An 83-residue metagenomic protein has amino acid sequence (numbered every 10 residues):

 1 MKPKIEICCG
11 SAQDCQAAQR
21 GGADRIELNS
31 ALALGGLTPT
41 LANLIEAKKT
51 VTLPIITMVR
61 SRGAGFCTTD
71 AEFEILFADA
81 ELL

Functional and structural regions predicted by a protein language model:
P3-C9, I26-L28, A47, I55-V59: Hydrophobic faces of well-ordered beta-strands that scaffold small-molecule active sites in alpha/beta enzyme cores
S11-Q13, S30-L32, S61-G63: Active-site-proximal loop/turn and secondary-structure-junction residues that shape catalytic pockets, frequently
Q13-D14, N43: Short acidic active-site motifs
A18, L83: Conserved, mostly hydrophobic/aromatic
A23-R25, A31, L53-P54, G63 (+1 more regions): Flavin-dependent oxidoreductase catalytic cores
D24-L37, A80-L82: Glycine-rich phosphate-binding active-site loops on the catalytic face of alpha/beta enzymes
G36-G63: Alpha-helix-loop-beta-strand connector modules within alpha/beta enzyme cores
P39-L44, D70-A78: Charged helix-capping and loop-helix junction motifs
